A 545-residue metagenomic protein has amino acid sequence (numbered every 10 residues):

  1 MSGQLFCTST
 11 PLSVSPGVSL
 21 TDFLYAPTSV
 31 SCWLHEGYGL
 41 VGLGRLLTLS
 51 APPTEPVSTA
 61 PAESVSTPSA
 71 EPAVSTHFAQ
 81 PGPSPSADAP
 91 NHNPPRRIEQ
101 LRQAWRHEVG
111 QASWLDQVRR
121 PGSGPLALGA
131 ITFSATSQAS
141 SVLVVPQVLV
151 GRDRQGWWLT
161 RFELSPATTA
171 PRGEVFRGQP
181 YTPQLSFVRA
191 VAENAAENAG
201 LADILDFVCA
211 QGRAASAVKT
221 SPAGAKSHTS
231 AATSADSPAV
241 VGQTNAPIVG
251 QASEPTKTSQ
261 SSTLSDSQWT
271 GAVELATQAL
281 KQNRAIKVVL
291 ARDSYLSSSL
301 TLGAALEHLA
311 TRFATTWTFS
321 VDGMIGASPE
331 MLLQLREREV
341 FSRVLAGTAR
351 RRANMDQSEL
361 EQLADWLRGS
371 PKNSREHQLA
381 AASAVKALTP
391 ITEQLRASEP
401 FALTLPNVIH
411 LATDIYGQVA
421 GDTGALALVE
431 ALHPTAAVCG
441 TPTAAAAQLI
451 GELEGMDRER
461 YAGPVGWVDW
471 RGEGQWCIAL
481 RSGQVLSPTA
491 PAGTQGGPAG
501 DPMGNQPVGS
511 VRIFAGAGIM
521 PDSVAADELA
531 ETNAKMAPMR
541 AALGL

Functional and structural regions predicted by a protein language model:
M1-S2, F6-T8, P81-P83, W157-R213 (+4 more regions): Cytosolic ligand/metal-binding cores
S2-P53, P83-S86, N91-G200, I204-V208 (+8 more regions): Cofactor- and metal-binding active-site motifs of prokaryotic enzymes that mediate redox/radical or nucleophilic
P53-P56, P61-S64, S69-P81, A217 (+4 more regions): Intrinsically disordered, low-complexity proline-rich tandem-repeat tracts
S58-A62, E174-R177, T220-A225, V241-T244 (+2 more regions): Intrinsic, low-complexity polybasic segments
G129, V150, N283, L333 (+4 more regions): A residue-level signal for conserved active-site and pocket-lining positions in enzyme catalytic cores
A210-K219, T256-M331, R375-A380, A384 (+2 more regions): Active-site pocket-lining segments that scaffold enzyme catalytic pockets across diverse folds
D422-A490, P507-L545: Conserved hydrophobic core element of enzyme catalytic domains
